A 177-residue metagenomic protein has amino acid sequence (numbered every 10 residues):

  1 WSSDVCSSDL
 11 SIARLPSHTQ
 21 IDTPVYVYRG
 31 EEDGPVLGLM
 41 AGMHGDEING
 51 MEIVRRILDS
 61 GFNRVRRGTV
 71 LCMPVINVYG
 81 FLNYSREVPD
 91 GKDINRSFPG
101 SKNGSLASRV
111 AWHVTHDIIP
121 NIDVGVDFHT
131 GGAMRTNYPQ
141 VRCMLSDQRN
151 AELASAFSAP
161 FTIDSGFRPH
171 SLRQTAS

Functional and structural regions predicted by a protein language model:
S3-S177: Structured catalytic-domain cores with a bias toward divalent-metal coordination
